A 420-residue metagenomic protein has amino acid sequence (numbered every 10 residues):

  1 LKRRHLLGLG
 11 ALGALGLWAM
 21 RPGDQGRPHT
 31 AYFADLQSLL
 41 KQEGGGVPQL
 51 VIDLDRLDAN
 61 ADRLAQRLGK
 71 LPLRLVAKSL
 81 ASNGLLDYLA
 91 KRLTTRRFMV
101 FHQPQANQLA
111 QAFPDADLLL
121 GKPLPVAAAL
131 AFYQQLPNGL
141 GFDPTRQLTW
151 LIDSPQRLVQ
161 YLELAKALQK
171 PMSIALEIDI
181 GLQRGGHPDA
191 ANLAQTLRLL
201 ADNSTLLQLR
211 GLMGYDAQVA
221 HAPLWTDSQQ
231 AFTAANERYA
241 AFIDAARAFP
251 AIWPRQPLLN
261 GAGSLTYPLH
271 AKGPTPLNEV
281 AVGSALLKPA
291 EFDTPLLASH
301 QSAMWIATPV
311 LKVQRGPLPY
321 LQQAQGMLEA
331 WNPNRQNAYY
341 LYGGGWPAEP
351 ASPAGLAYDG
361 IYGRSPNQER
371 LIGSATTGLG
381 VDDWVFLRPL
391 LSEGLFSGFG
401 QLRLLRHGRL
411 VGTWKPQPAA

Functional and structural regions predicted by a protein language model:
L1-L136, W414, P418-A420: A charged N-terminal "starter" segment
R3-L7, G316-A420: C-terminal accessory subdomain/extension
I52-A59, L80, G84, P104 (+7 more regions): Conserved active-site and cofactor/substrate-binding residues in soluble primary-metabolism enzymes
L73-H221: Active-site-proximal beta-alpha core segment in soluble small-molecule metabolic enzymes
P125, T266, A285-L287, R315-G316 (+2 more regions): Short, glycine-/Ser/Thr-/acidic-enriched flexible segments
L164, P171-S173, D179-A298: Active-site loop/helix belt of alpha/beta enzymes
Y267-L341: Active-site loop ensemble at the mouth of alpha/beta enzyme cores that anchors a bound cofactor
